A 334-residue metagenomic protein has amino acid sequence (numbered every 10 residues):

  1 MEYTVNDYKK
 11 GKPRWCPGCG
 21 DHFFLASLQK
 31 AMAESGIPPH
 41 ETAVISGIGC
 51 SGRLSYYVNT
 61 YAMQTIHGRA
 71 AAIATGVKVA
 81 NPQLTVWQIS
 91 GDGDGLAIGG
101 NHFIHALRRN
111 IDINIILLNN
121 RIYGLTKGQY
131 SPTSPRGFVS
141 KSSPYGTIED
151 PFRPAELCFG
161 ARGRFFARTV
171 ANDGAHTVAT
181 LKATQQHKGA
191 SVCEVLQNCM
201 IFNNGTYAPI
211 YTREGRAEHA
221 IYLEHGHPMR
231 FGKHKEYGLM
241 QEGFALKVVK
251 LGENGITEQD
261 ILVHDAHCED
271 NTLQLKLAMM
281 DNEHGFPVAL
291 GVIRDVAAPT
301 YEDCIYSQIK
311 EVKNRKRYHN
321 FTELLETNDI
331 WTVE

Functional and structural regions predicted by a protein language model:
M1, K10-G11, I201-E334: Flexible, low-complexity linker and terminal segments
M1-T85, Q308-E334: Thiamine diphosphate
G11, P38-T42, A80-V86, R108-N114 (+4 more regions): Short coil/turn connectors at secondary-structure junctions
I48-C50, N120-I122, D173, L196-I201 (+1 more regions): Glycine-rich beta-alpha junction loops
I48-G124, V178: Thiamine diphosphate
Q83, S131-Q186: Conserved thiamine diphosphate
G100-L107, L125-F138, L157: Active-site-proximal loop->helix
F165-Y222: ATP/pyrophosphate-binding catalytic subdomain of soluble kinases
